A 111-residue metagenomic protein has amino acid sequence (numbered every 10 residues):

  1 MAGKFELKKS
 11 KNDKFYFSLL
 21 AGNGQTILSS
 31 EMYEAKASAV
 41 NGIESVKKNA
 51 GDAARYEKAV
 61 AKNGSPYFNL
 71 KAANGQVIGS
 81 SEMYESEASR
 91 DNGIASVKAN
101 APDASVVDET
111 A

Functional and structural regions predicted by a protein language model:
M1-G3, D103: Charged, low-complexity amphipathic helices and coil/IDR segments
E6-K8, K14-G22, I27-Y33, G42-V46 (+5 more regions): A structural feature that tracks compact, well-ordered secondary-structure segments with a strong bias toward
K98-A111: Glycine-rich beta-strand-turn "strand-cap" elements at beta-sheet edges
